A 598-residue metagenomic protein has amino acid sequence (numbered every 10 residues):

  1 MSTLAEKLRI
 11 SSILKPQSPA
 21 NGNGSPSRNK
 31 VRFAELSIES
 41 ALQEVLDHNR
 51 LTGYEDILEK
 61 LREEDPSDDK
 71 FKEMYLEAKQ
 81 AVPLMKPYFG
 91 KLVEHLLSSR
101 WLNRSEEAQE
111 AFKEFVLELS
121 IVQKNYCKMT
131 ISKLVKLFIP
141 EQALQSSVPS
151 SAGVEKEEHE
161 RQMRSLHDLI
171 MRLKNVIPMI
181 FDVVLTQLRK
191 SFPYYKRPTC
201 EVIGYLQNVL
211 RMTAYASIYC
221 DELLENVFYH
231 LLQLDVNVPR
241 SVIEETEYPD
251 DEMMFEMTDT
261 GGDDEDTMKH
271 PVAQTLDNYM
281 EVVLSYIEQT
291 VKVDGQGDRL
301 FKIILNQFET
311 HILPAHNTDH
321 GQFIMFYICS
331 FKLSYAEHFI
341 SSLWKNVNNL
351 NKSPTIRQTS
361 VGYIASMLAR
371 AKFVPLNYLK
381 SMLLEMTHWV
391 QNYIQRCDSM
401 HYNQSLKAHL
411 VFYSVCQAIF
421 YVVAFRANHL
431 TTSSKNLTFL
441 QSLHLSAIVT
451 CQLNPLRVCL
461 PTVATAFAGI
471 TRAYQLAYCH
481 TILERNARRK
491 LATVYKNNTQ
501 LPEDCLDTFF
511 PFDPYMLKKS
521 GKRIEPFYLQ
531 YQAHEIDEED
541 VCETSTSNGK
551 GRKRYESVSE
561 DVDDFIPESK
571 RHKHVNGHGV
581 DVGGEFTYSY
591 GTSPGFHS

Functional and structural regions predicted by a protein language model:
M1-D65, L437-S598: Eukaryotic intrinsically disordered, low-complexity regulatory tails and linkers enriched in charged/polar residues
S2-Y194, E201-Y205: Long amphipathic alpha-helical scaffold regions
V31-L36, S40, D47-D56, K86-H95 (+14 more regions): Short sequence/structural elements of tandem HEAT/ARM alpha-solenoid repeats
P66, S99-E107, I121-V122, E157 (+11 more regions): Short coil/turn segments at helix-helix junctions and helix-capping linkers within large alpha-helical proteins
D68-F71, A315-G321: Generic helix N-cap/helix-start motif at coil->alpha-helix transitions
Y75-V82, L96-S98, A111-V122, F138-I139 (+12 more regions): Hydrophobic residues within the alpha-helices of tandem HEAT/HEAT-like
V122-T310: Alpha-helical repeat/alpha-solenoid scaffolds of the HEAT/ARM/MIF4G superfamily and closely related elongated all-alpha
I303-I312, F323-F331, I340-N351, Y402-S405: Active-site-adjacent structural elements in folded domains
